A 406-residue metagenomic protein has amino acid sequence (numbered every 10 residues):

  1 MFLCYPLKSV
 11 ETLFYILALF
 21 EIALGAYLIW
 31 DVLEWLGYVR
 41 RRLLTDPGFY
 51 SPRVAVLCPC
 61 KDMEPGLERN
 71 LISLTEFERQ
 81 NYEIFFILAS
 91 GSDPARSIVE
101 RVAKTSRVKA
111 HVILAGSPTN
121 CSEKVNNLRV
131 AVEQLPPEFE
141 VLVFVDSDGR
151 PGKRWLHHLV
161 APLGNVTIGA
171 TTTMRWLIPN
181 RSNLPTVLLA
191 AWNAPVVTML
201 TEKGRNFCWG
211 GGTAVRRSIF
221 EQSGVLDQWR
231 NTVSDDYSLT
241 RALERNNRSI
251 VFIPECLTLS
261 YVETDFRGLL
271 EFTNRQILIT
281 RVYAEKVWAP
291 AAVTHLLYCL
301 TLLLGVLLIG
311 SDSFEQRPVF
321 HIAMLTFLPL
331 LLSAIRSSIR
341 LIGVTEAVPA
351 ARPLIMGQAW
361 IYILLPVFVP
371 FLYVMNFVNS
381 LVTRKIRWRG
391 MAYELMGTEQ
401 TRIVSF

Functional and structural regions predicted by a protein language model:
F2-I72: N-proximal low-complexity "stem/linker" segments adjacent to membrane-targeting elements
L3, I16, W30-W35, R40 (+2 more regions): Membrane-embedded multi-pass helical conduit in multi-pass membrane proteins, especially envelope-biosynthetic
P52-A55, E83, S238: Cell-envelope/extracellular polymer assembly enzymes that use nucleotide-activated donors
I72-E83: Short, acidic, metal-binding catalytic loop of nucleotide-sugar glycosyltransferases
L88-V102, S117-T119, G149: A conserved acidic beta->alpha catalytic loop
P94, V145-P162: Acidic donor-binding/catalytic loop of UDP-sugar-dependent glycosyltransferases, especially processive GT2
A103-L135, F139-E140, H158-R230, L270 (+3 more regions): Long helical/loop segments within the catalytic core of UDP-sugar-dependent glycosyltransferases, especially the large
T232-S238: Acidic donor-binding loop at a coil-to-helix junction in glycosyltransferase catalytic cores that engages
